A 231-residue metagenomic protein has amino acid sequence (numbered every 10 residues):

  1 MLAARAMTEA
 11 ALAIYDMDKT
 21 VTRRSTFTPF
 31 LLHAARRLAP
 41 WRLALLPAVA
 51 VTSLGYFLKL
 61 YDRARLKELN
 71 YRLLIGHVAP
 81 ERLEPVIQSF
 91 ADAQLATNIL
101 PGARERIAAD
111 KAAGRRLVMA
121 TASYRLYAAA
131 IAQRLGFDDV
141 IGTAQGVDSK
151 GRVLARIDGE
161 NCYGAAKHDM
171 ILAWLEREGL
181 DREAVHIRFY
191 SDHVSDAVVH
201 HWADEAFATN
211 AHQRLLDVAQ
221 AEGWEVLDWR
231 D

Functional and structural regions predicted by a protein language model:
L2-A10, P85, D92-D231: C-terminal cap/substrate-recognition subdomain and adjoining C-terminal extension of metal-dependent phosphatase-like
L2-K59: Active-site neighborhood of HAD-like aspartate-dependent phosphohydrolases
T22, D62, I75-A79, Y163: A generic short alpha-helical patch detector that favors 3-5-residue windows in or near N-terminal regions
F27-T28, K67, H168: A general structural signal for well-ordered alpha-helical segments in protein cores
R36-P40, F57-D62, P80-R82, P101 (+2 more regions): Conserved alpha/beta cores of soluble small-molecule-handling proteins
F57-N70, I141: Small-residue-rich anion-binding loops in enzyme active sites
L66-P101: Metal-dependent phosphoesterase signature
